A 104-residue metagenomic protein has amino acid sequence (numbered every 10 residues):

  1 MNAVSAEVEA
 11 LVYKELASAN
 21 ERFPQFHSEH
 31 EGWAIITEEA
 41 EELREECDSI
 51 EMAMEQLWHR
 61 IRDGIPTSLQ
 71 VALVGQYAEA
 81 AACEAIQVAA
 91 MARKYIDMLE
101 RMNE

Functional and structural regions predicted by a protein language model:
M1-E104: Flexible "arm" and connector segments at domain edges
